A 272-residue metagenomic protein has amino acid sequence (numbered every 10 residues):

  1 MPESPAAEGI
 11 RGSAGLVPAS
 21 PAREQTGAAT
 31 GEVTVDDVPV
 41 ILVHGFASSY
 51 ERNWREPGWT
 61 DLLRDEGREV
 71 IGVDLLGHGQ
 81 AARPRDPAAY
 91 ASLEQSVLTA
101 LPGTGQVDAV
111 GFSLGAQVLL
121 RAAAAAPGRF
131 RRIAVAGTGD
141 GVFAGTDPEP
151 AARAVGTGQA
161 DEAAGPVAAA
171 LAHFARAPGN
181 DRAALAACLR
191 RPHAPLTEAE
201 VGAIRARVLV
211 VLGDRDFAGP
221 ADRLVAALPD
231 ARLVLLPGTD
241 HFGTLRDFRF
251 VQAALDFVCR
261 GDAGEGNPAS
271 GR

Functional and structural regions predicted by a protein language model:
G45-S49, S113: Active-site glycine-rich loops that stabilize anionic/oxyanionic intermediates across multiple enzyme folds
R55, D61, D65, E69-V107: Active-site loop/oxyanion-hole signature of alpha/beta-hydrolase fold enzymes
A109-G111, A136: Short beta-strand immediately N-terminal to the catalytic nucleophile in serine-hydrolase-like folds
Q117-A125, R129-A160: Flexible "cap/lid" loop of the alpha/beta hydrolase fold
A172-A199: Hydrophobic, aromatic-rich cap/lid helix
I204, V210-L212: Short beta-strand/loop motif that positions the catalytic acidic residue of the alpha/beta-hydrolase fold
D216-R223: Conserved alpha/beta-hydrolase "acid-adjacent" motif
T239-V251: Catalytic histidine-centered segment of alpha/beta-hydrolase-like enzymes
